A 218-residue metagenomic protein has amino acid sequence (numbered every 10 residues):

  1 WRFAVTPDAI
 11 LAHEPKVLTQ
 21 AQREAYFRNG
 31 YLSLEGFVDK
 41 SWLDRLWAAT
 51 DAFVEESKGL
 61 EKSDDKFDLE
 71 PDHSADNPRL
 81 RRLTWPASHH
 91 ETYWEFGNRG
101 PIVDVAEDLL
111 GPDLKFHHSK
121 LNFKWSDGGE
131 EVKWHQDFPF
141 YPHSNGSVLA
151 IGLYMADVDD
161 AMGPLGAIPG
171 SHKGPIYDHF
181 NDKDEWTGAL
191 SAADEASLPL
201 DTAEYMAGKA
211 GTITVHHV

Functional and structural regions predicted by a protein language model:
W1-N29, E35-W134, P139-H143, F180: Non-heme Fe(II)-dependent double-stranded beta-helix
Y31, D113, V148, P164: A residue-level signal for beta-strand positions that form part of recognition/binding surfaces within mature
S33-L34, H217: Phosphate-binding beta-loop-alpha motif at adenosine-nucleotide cofactor sites
H89, H117, S147, A161-G163 (+1 more regions): Residues that flank catalytic or metal-binding motifs in active/ligand-binding sites
L109, H135, P142-D160, A207-K209 (+1 more regions): Short, conserved beta-strand element in jelly-roll/cupin
L121-G128, F138-P139, G146-S147, Y154-D160 (+1 more regions): Short acidic/polar capping segments at secondary-structure boundaries
V158-V218: Double-stranded beta-helix
